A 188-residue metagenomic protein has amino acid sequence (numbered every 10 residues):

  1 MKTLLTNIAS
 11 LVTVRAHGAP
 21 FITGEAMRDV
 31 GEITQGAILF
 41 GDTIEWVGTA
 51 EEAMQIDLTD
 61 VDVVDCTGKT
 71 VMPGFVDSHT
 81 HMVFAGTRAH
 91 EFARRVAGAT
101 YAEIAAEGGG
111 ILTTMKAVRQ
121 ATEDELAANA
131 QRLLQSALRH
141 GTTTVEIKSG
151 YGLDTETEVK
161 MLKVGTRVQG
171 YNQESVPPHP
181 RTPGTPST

Functional and structural regions predicted by a protein language model:
T3-N7, M54-A97: Replace "His-x-His-based motif
N7-I8, D42: Solvent-exposed loop/turn tips at the surfaces of repeat/solenoid architectures
V14-V71: Histidine-rich, glycine-flanked metal-binding segment
L39, K69-V71, R88-I147, K163-G170: Alpha-helical scaffold segments that flank or form the walls of functional sites
V76-S78, V145-I147, V176-P180: Hydrophobic faces of well-ordered beta-strands that scaffold small-molecule active sites in alpha/beta enzyme cores
H81, G150-G152, R181-S187: Active-site beta-loop-alpha junctions enriched in small/polar residues
I147-M161: Divalent-metal (often Zn2+) His-rich catalytic cores of metallo-beta-lactamase-fold enzymes
T157-P178: Histidine/acidic residue-rich metal-binding segments in metalloenzymes
